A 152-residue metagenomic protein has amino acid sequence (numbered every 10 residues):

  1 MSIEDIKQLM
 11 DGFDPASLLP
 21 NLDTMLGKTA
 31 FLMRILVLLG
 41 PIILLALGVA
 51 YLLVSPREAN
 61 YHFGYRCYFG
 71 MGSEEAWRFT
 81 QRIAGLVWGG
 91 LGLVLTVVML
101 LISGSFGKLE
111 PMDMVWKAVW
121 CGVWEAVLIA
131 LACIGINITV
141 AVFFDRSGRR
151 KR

Functional and structural regions predicted by a protein language model:
S2-L39, M112-G122: Long, highly hydrophobic alpha-helical transmembrane signal-anchor segments
D5-G12, S55-Y68: Short, charged cytosolic
G40-A46, L91-L100: Canonical alpha-helical transmembrane segments of integral membrane proteins
A46-G64, I134-V142: Membrane-water interface of transmembrane alpha-helices
R66-A84: Short membrane-interface loop/juxtamembrane segments of multi-pass integral membrane proteins
Q81-L95: Select subsegments of transmembrane alpha-helices in polytopic membrane proteins, especially boundary-proximal
L95-P111: Juxtamembrane "helix exit" motif at the C-terminal ends of alpha-helical transmembrane segments in multi-pass membrane
M112-R152: Alpha-helical transmembrane segments and their immediate juxtamembrane interface regions
